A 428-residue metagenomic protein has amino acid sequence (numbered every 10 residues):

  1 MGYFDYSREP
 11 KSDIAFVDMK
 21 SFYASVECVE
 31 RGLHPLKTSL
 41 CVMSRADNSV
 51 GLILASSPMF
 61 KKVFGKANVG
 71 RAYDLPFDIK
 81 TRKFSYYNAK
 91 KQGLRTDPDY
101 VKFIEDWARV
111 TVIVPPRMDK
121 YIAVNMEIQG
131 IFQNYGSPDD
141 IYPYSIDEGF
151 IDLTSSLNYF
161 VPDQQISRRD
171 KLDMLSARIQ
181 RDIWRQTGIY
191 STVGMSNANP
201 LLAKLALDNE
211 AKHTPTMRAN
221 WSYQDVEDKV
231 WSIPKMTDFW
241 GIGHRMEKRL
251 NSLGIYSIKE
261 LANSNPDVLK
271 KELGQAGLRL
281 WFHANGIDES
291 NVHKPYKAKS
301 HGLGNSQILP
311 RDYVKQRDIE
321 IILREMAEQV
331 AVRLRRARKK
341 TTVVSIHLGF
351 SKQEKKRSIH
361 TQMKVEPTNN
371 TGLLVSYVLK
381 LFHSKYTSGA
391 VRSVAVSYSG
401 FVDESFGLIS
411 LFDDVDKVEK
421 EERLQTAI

Functional and structural regions predicted by a protein language model:
M1-C28, F77-K83, P116-R117, A327 (+1 more regions): Non-catalytic peripheral regions of nucleotide-handling enzymes
M1-F150, S155-L157, A284: Residues that scaffold, gate, or flank divalent-cation-dependent active/transport sites
Y3, S7-E9, F16, K61-K62 (+3 more regions): DNA-contacting surface of Y-family translesion DNA polymerases
V26-C28, L52-S57, S155-L157, L202-N209 (+2 more regions): Short acidic, glycine/serine/threonine-rich loops at helix termini
P143-E148, M195-A198, K339-V343, A390-S393: Short Gly/Ser/Thr- and Asp/Glu-enriched loop/turn motifs at secondary-structure junctions
F150-Q180, G254: Catalytic palm subdomain of template-directed nucleic-acid polymerases, centered on the conserved carboxylate motif
M174-T237: Long, highly charged, low-complexity intrinsically disordered interaction regions that mediate electrostatic DNA/RNA
